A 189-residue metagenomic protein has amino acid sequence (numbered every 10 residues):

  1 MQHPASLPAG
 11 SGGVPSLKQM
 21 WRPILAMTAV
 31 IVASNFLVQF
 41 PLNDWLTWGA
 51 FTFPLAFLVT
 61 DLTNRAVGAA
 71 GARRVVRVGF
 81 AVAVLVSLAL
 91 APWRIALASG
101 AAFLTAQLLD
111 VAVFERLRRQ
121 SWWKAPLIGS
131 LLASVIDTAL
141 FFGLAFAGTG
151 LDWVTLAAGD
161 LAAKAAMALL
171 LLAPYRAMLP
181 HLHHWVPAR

Functional and structural regions predicted by a protein language model:
Q2-V67: Hydrophobic transmembrane alpha-helices
V14-S16, N64-R74, R116-Q120: Membrane-interface helix-boundary motifs at transmembrane edges
Q19-I24, A70-A81, S121-I128: Cytoplasmic-side transmembrane-helix entry/capping segments in multi-pass membrane proteins
M27, I31, V78-S87, A125-F142: Small-residue-rich segments of transmembrane alpha-helices in multi-pass membrane proteins, especially helix faces
I31-Q39, V86-L90, F141, A145 (+1 more regions): Structural signal for membrane-spanning alpha-helices in multi-pass inner-membrane proteins, emphasizing helix cores
F36-Q39, N43-W48, A83-A102: Interfacial aromatic-anchored transmembrane helix boundaries in multi-pass membrane proteins
T60-A91: A glycine-rich, hydrophobic loop/mini-helix early in the fold
A96-R189: Membrane-embedded alpha-helical hairpins and interfacial helices in multi-pass inner-membrane proteins
